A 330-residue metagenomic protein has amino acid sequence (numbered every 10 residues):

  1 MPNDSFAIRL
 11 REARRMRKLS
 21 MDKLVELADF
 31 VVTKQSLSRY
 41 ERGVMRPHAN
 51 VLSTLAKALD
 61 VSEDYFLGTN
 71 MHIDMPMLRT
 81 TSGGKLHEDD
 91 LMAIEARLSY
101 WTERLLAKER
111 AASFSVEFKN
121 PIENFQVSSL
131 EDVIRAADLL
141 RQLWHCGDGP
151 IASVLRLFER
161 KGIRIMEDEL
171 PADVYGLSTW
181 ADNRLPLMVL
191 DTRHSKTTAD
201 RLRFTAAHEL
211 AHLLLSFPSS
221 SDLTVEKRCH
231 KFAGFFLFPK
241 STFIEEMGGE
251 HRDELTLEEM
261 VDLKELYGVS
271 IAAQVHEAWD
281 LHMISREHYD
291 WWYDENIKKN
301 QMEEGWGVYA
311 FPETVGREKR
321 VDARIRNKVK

Functional and structural regions predicted by a protein language model:
M1-K330: Active-site hotspot residues in diverse enzymes, especially metal/ion-binding acidic/histidine motifs
